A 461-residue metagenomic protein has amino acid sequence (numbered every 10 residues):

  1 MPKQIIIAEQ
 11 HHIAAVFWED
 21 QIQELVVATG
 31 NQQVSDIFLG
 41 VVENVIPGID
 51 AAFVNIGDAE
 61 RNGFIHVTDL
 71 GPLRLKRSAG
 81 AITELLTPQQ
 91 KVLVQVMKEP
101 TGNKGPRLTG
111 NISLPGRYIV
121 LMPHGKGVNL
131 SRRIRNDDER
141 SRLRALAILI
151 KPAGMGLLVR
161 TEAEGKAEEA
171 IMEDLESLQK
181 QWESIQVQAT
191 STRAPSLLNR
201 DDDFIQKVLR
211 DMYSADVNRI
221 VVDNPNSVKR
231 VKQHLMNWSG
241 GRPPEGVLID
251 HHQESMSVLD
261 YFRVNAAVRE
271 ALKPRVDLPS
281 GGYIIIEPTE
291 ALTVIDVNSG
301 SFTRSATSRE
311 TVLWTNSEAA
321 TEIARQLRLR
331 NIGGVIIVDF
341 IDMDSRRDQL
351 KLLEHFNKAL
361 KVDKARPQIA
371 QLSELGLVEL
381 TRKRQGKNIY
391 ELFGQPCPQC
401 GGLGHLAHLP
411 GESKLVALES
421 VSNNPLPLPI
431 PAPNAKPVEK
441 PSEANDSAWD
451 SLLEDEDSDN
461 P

Functional and structural regions predicted by a protein language model:
M1-T109, S458-N460: Charged, low-complexity terminal tails
K3-Q4, Q23-G30, R77-E84, T101-L108 (+6 more regions): Active-site phosphate-binding and catalytic loops of NTP-dependent enzymes
H11, M236-A266, E270-S317: Metal-dependent catalytic core segments for phosphate chemistry
L25, Q32-I46, R77-P100, E139-L146 (+3 more regions): Phosphate-interacting basic helix/loop segments used at nucleotide- and nucleic-acid interfaces
N31-Q33, V45-P47, E84-T87, I112-L114 (+9 more regions): Conserved catalytic network of the ASCE P-loop NTPase/AAA+ motor domain
D50-V54, E60, V96-M122, N129 (+2 more regions): Conserved glycine-centered short motifs in functionally critical loops
R61, R74, N103, L108-I119 (+3 more regions): A short alpha->loop->secondary-structure connector
K126-N265, E270, K358, A365-R366 (+2 more regions): Charged, low-complexity intrinsically disordered tails
